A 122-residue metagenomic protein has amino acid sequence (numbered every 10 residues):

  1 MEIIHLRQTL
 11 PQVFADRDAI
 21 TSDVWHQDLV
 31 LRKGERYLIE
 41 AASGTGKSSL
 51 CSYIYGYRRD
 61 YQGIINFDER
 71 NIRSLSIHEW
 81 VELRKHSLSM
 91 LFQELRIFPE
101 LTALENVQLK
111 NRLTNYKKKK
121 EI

Functional and structural regions predicted by a protein language model:
M1-I3, Q8-L29: A short, flexible loop at the N-terminus of ABC-type nucleotide-binding domains that lies
Y37-L38, M90: Short beta-strand immediately N-terminal to the Walker A/P-loop
E40-A42: The feature captures the beta-strand-to-loop junction immediately N-terminal to the Walker
K47: Conserved lysine of the Walker
Y55: Helix-to-loop junction immediately C-terminal to a conserved catalytic motif
G63-N71: Conserved ABC transporter NBD signature motif
I72-S89: ABC ATPase NBD coupling module
L101-K110: Short coil-to-helix segment of the ABC ATPase nucleotide-binding domain corresponding to the Q-loop/switch region
